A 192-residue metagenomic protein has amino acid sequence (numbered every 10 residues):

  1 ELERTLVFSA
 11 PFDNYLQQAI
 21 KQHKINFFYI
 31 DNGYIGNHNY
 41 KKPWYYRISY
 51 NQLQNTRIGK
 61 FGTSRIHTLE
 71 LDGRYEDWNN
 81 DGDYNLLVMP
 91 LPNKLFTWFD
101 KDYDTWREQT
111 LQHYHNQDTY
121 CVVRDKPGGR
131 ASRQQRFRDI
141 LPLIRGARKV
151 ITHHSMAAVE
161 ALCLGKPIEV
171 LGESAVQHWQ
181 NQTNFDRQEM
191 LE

Functional and structural regions predicted by a protein language model:
E1, K41-D83, T97-W98, H178-E192: Leloir-type glycosyltransferase catalytic cores
E1-Q52, D139, A157-A158: Active-site and donor-binding regions of nucleotide-sugar-utilizing enzymes
L2-R4, H23-I25, G82, D118 (+2 more regions): Short, well-ordered alpha-helix to beta-strand connector turns
T5-F8, N26-N32, L86-V88, Y120-R124 (+2 more regions): A structural signal for short, well-ordered beta-strand segments and their strand-loop junctions that often border
F12, T119-V176: Donor nucleotide-activated moiety binding/catalytic core segment of transferases that use nucleotide-activated donors
D13-Q17, I35-N39, N93-W98, G129-R133 (+2 more regions): Short catalytic/ligand-binding loop motif for oxyanion handling, primarily in non-cytosolic enzymes, centered on
N80-R130: Conserved catalytic-core segment of nucleotide-activated headgroup transferases in glycan assembly
